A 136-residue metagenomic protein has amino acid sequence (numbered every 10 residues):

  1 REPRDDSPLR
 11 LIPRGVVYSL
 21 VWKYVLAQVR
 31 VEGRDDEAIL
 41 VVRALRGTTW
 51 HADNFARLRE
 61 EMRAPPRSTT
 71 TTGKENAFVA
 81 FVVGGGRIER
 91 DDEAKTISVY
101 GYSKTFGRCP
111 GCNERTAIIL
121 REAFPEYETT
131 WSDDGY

Functional and structural regions predicted by a protein language model:
R1-Y136: Intrinsic low-complexity, intrinsically disordered or marginally ordered coil/linker segments
